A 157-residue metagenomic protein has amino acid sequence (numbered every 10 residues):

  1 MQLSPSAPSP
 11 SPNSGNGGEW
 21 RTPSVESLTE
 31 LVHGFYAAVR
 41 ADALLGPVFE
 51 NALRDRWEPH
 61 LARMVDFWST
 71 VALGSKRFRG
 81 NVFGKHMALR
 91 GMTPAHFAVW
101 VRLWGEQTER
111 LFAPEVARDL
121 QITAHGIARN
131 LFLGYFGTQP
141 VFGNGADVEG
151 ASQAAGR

Functional and structural regions predicted by a protein language model:
M1-R157: Core of compact, soluble alpha-helical bundle domains
